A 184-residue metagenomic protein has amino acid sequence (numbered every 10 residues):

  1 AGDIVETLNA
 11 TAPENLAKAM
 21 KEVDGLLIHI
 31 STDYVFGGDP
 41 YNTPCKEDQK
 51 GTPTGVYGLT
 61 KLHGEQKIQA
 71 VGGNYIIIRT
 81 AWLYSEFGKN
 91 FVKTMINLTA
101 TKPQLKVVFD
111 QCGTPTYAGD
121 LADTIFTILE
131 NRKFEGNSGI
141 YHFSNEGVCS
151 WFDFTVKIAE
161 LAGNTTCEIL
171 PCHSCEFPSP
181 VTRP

Functional and structural regions predicted by a protein language model:
A1-I28: NAD(P)-cofactor binding segment of oxidoreductase domains
L8, G55, G113-T116, C149: Residue-level signal for the nucleotide or nucleotide-sugar donor/cofactor binding architecture
E22-V23, V71, A162: Helix C-cap/helix->beta junction micro-motif
L27-T32, I78-T80: SDR active-site strand-loop-helix element
D33-T54: Active-site "gating" loop of Rossmann-like NAD(P)-dependent oxidoreductase/epimerase domains
T60: Active-site helix of classical SDR
Q66-G113, A118-A122, F126-T127: NAD(P)-dependent short-chain dehydrogenase/reductase
T124, N131-V181: Mid/C-terminal beta-alpha module of Rossmann-like enzyme folds, strongest in SDR-family dehydrogenases/epimerases
